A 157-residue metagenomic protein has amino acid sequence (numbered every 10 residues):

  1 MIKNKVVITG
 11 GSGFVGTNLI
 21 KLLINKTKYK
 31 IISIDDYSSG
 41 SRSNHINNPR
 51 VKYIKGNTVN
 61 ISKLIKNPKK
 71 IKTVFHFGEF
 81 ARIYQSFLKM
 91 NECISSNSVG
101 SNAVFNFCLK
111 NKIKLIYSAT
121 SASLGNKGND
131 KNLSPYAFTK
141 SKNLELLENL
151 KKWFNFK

Functional and structural regions predicted by a protein language model:
M1-K157: N-terminal Rossmann-like NAD(P)+-binding domain of SDR-like oxidoreductases, especially those catalyzing
